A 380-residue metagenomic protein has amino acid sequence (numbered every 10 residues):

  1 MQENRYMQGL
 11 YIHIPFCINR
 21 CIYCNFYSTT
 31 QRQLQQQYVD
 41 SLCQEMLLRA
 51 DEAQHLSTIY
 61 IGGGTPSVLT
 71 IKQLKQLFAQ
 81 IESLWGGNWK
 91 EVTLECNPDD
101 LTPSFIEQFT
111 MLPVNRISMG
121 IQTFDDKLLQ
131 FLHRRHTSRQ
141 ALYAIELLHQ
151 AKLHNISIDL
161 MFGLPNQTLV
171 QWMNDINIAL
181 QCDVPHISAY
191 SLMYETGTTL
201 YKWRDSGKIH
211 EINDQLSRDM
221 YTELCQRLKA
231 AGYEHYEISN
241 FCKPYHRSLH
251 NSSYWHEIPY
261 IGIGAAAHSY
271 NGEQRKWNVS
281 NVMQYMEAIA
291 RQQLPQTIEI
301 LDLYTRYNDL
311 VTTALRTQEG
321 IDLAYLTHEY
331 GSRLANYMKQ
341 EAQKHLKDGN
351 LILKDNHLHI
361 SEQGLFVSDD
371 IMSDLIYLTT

Functional and structural regions predicted by a protein language model:
M1-M7, T379-T380: Short, low-complexity, intrinsically disordered N-terminal peptides in bacterial proteins
R5-M7, S28-R49, H55-S332: C-terminal scaffold of the Radical SAM
G9-H13: Short, hydrophobic/glycine-enriched beta-strand segments
P15-F26: Local cysteine-cluster metal-coordination motifs and their immediate loop/turn environment, predominantly Fe-S cluster
S332-K344: Short amphipathic alpha-helical interaction segments
K347-N356: A short, conserved structural fragment
H357-S361: Minor-groove-contacting beta-hairpin "wing" of winged helix-turn-helix DNA-binding domains
L365-T380: Short, amphipathic alpha-helical interaction segments positioned at domain boundaries
